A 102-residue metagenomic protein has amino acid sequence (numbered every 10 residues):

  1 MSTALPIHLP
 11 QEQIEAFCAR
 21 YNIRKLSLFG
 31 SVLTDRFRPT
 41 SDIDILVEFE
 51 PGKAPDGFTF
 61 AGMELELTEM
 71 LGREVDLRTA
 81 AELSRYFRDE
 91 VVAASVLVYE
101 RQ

Functional and structural regions predicted by a protein language model:
M1-K25, L33-D35, P39, E50-Q102: Catalytic core of pol beta-like nucleotidyltransferases
S41-I43: Change "...and in nucleic-acid phosphodiester-cleaving endonucleases..." to "...and in nucleic-acid processing enzymes
